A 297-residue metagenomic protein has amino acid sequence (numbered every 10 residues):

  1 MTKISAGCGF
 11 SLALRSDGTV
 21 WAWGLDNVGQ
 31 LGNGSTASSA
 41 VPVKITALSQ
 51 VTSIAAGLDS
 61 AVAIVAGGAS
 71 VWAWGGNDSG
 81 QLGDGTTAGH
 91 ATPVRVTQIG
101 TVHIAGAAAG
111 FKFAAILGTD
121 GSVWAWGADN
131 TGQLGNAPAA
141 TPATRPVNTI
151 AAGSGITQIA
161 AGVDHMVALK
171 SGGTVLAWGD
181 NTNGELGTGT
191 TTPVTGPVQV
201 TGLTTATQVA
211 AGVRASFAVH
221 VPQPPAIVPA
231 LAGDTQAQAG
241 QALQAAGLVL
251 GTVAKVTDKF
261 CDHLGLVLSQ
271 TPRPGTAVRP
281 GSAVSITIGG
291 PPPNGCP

Functional and structural regions predicted by a protein language model:
G7, L48, G57, I99 (+4 more regions): Conserved GH/AH loop at the N-terminal boundary of individual WD40 repeats
G9, G18, D59, A69 (+7 more regions): Short coil/turn segments that connect the beta-strands within blades of beta-propeller domains
F10-A13, A22, S60-A63, A73 (+6 more regions): Conserved core positions of repeat-based scaffolds
G24-V41, W72-T92, W126-R145, L176-G196: Short glycine/serine- and acidic-residue-enriched loop/turn motifs that recur at repeat junctions
T207-Q223: Blade-level signature of beta-propeller repeat domains, shared across WD40, Kelch, NHL, RCC1 and BNR/Asp-box propellers
Q223-P297: Ligand-recognition elements built from short beta-strands and adjacent flexible loops
